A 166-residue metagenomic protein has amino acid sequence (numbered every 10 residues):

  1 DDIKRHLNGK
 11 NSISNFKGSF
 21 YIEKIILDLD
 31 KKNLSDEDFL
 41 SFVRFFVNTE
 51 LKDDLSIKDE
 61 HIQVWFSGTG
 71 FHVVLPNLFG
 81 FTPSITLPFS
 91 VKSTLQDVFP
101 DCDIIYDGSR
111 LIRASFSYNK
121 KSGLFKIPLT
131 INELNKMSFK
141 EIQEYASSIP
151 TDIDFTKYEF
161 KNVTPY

Functional and structural regions predicted by a protein language model:
D1-T69, L75-S90, T94-V98, I112 (+4 more regions): Signature for HUH/AEP ssDNA processing cores
F99-Y166: Long, low-complexity, charged/polar intrinsically disordered accessory regions
